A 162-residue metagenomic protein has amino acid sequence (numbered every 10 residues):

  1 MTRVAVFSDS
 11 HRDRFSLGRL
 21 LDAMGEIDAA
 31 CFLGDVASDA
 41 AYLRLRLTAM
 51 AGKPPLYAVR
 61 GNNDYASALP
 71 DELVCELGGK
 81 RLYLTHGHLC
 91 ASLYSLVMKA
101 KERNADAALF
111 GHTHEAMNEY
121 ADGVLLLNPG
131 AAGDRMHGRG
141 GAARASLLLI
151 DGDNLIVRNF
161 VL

Functional and structural regions predicted by a protein language model:
M1-L47, A51-K53, D64-A66, P70-D71 (+3 more regions): N-terminal active-site segment of His-dependent metallophosphoesterases
M1-V4, V74-Y83, Y120-L126, G152-I156: Beta-strand-turn-beta hairpins that frame and shape the catalytic cleft of phosphate-ester-processing enzymes
V6-S8, A29-D35, Y57-N62, Y83-H86 (+2 more regions): Active-site neighborhood of phospho(di)ester-bond hydrolases with catalytic His/Asp-centered motifs
H11-F15, A37-A41, N63-A68, L89-Y94 (+2 more regions): Active-site environment of divalent metal-dependent phosphoester hydrolases
T48, L73-E76, K99-A100, A116-E119 (+1 more regions): Short secondary-structure boundary/capping segments
P54-L56, E119-G133: Short acidic, glycine/proline-enriched helix-loop-strand junctions
Y57-N104: Helix-adjacent hinge/juxtasegments
G78, K101-A105, L127-L162: Binuclear metal-dependent phosphoesterase catalytic core
